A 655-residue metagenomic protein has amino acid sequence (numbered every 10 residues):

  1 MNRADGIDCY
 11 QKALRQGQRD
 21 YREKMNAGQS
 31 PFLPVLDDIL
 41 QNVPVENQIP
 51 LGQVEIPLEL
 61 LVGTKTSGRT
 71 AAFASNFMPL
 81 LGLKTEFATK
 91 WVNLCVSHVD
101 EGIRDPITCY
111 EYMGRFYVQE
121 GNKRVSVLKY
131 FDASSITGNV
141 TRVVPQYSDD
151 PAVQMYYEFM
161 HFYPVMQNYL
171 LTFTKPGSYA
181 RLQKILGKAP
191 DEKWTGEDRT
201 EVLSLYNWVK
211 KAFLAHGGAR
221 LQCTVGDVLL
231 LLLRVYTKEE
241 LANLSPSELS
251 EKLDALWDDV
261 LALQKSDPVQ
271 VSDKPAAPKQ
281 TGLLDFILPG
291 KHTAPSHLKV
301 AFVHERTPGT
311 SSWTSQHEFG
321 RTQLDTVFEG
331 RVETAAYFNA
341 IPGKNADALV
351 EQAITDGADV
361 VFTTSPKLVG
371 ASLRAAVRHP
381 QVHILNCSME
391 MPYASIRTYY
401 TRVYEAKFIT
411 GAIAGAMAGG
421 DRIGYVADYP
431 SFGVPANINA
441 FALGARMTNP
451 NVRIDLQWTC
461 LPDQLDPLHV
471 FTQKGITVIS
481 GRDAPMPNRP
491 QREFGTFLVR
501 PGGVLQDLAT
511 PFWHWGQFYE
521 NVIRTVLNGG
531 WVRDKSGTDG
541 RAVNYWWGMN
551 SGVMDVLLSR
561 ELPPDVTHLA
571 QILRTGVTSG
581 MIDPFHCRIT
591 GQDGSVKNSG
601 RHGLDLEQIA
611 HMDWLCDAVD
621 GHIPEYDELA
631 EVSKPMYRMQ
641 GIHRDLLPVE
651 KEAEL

Functional and structural regions predicted by a protein language model:
M1-Q119, K123, Y130, K175-K188 (+1 more regions): Short, charged/polar connector segments at secondary-structure boundaries
T108, Y112-M113, Q119-K184: Glycine- and acidic-residue-rich phosphate-binding/metal-coordinating active-site segment common to enzymes that handle
A301-G320, L324, Y337-G343, S431-P435: Extracytoplasmic "Venus flytrap"
R321, I409-N449, L456, D539-E561: An alpha-beta-alpha
G357-P366, L385-C387, G475-P485, L505-W513 (+1 more regions): Periplasmic-binding protein-like
V377-Y400: Flexible loop/hinge segments that line or gate small-molecule binding clefts
Y399-D421, W513-R533: Hydrophobic alpha-helical segments within soluble ligand-binding/sensing domains
G529-E654: Segments of small-molecule ligand-sensing domains
